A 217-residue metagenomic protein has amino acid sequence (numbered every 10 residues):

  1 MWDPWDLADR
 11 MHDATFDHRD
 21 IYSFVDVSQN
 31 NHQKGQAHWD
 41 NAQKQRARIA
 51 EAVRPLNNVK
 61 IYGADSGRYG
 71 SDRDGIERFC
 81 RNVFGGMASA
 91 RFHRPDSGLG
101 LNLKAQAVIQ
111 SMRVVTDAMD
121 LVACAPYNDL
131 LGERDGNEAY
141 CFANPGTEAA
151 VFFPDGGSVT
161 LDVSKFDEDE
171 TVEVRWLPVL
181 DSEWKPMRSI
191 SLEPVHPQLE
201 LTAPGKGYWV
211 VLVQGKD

Functional and structural regions predicted by a protein language model:
M1-L99, L103: Extracellular glycoside hydrolase catalytic/binding regions
R54, S71-R188, T202-D217: Aromatic- and carboxylate-lined catalytic core of secreted/periplasmic carbohydrate-active enzymes
S189-E193: Short beta-strand segments within Ig-like beta-sandwich modules, predominantly Fibronectin type-III
P197-L199: Short strand-edge motifs at loop-to-beta-strand transitions and within beta-strands of extracellular beta-rich domains
